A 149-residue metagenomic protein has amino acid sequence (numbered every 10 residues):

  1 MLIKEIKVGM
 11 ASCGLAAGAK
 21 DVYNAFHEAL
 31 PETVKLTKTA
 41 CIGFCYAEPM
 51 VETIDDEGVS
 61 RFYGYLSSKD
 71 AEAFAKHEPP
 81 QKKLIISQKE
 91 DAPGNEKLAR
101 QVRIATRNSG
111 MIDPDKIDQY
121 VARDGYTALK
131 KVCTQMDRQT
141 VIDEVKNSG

Functional and structural regions predicted by a protein language model:
M1-G149: Feature of Fe-S/electron-transfer and energy-metabolism proteins that preferentially highlights extended coupling
